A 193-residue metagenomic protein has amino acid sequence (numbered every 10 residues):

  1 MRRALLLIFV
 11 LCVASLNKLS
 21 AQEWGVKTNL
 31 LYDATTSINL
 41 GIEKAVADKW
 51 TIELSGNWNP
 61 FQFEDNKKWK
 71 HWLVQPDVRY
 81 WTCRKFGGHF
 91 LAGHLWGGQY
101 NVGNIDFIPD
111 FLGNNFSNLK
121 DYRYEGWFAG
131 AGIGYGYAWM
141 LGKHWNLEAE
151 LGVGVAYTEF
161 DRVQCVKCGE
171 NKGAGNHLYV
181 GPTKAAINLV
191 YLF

Functional and structural regions predicted by a protein language model:
M1-W24, L189, F193: Bacterial Sec-dependent N-terminal signal peptides
S20-Q22, T36, K85-G87: Short loop/turn segments at connectors of secondary-structure elements within structured domains
E23, T35, H71, F128-G130 (+1 more regions): Membrane-spanning beta-strands of outer-membrane beta-barrel proteins
V26-D33: Short strand-turn segments of transmembrane beta-barrel domains in outer membranes, especially the first one or two
L40-I42: A short acidic, amphipathic alpha-helical/loop segment
K44-A149, A186-Y191: Gram-negative (and chloroplast) outer-membrane scaffold detector with strong preference for beta-barrel transmembrane
G142-F193: Predominantly the C-terminal beta-signal and adjacent terminal strand-loop region of outer-membrane beta-barrel
